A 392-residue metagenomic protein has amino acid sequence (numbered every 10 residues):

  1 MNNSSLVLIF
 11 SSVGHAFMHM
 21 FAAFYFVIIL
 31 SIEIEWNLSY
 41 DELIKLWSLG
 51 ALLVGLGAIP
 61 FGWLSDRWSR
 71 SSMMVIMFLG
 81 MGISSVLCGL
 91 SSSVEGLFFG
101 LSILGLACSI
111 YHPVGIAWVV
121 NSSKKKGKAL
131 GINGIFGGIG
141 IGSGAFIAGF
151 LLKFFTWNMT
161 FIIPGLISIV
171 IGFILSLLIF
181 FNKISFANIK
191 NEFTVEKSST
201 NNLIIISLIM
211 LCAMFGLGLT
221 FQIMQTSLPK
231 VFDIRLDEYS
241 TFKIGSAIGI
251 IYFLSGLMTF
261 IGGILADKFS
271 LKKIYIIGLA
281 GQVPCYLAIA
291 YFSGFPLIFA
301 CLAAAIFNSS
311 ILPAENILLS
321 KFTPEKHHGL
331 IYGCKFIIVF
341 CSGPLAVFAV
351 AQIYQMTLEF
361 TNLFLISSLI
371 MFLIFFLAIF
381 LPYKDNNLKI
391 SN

Functional and structural regions predicted by a protein language model:
A23, A51-I59, I141-G142, Y252-F260 (+1 more regions): Residue-level signature of mid-helix packing/kink "hotspots" within the transmembrane helices of 12-pass Major
Y25-F26, I206-G256: Extracytoplasmic gate region of multi-pass secondary transporters
N37, S69, L90-E95, K124 (+2 more regions): Helix-breaking motifs and short loop linkers at transmembrane-helix boundaries and internal kinks in secondary membrane
L56-S92, A266-F269: Conserved MFS/SLC helix-loop-helix module at the cytosolic interface between two early adjacent transmembrane helices
G100-G138: Cytoplasmic helix-loop-helix junction between adjacent transmembrane helices in 12-TM secondary transporters
N133-K183: Helix-loop-helix hairpin linking two adjacent transmembrane segments in secondary transporters
F269-E315: C-terminal transmembrane helical hairpin of 12-TM major facilitator-type secondary transporters
E325-T357: A late C-terminal transmembrane helix in Major Facilitator Superfamily
